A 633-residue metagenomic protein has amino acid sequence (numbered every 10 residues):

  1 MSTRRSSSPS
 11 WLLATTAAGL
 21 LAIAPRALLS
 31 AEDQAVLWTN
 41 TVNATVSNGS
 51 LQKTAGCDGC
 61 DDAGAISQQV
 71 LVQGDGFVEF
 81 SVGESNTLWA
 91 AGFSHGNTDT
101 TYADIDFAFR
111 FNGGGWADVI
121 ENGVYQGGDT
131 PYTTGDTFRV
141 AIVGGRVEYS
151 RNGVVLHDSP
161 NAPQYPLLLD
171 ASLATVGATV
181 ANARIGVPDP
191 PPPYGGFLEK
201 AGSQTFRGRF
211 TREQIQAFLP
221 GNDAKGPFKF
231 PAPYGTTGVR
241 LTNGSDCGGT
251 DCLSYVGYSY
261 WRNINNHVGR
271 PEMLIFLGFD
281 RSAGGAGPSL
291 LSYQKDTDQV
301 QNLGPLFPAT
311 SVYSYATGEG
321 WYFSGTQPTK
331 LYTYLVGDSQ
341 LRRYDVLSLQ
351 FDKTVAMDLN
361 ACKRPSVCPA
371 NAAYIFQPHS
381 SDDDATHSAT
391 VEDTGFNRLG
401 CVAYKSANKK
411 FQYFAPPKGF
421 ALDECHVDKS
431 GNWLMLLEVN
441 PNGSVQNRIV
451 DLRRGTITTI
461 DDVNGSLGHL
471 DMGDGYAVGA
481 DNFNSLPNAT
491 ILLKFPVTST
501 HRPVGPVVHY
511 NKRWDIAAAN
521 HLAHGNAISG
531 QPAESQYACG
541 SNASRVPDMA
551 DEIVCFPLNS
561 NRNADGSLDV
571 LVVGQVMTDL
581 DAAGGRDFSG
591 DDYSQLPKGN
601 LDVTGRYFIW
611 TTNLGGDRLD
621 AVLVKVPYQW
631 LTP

Functional and structural regions predicted by a protein language model:
D33-N43, P160-P191: Ligand-recognition surfaces built from glycine- and aromatic
A55-G114: Secretory/extracellular carbohydrate-interaction modules and structurally similar beta-sandwich "look-alikes"
Q126-P131, S150-L169: Short, solvent-exposed beta-strand-to-loop segments that form ligand-recognition rims of beta-rich domains
P193-P233, T242-P288: Beta-strand-rich domains and repeat architectures in extracellular enzymes and scaffolds, especially beta-propellers
L253-P271, T310-P328, V367-A385, D423-G431 (+3 more regions): Structural signature of eukaryotic scaffold interfaces centered on beta-propeller domains
N302-F396: Asp-box/WD-like beta-propeller blade repeats and closely related beta-sheet repeat scaffolds
A480-D581: Loop/turn-rich, solvent-exposed surfaces of beta-rich toroidal or solenoidal domains
G590-P633: Blade-level signature of beta-propeller repeat domains, shared across WD40, Kelch, NHL, RCC1 and BNR/Asp-box propellers
